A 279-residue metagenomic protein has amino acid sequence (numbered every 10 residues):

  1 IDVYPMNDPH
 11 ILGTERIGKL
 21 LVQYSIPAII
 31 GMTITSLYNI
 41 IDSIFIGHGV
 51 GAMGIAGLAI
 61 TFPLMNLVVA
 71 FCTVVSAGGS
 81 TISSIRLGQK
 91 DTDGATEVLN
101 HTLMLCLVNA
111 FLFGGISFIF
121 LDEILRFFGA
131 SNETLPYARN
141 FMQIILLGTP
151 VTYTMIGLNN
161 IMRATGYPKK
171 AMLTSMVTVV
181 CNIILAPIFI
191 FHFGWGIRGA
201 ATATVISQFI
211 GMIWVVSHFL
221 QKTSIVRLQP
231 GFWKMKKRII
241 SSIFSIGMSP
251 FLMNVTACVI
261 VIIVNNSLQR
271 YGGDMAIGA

Functional and structural regions predicted by a protein language model:
I1-S25, S83-P150, H192-G247: Short alpha-helical transmembrane segments in multi-pass integral membrane proteins
L12-G49, P63-G78, I82, L107-G114 (+4 more regions): N-terminal transmembrane alpha-helices
Q23-D42, I144, T178, S207-G211 (+3 more regions): Transmembrane helical elements of multi-pass membrane transporters/channels
L37-I40, G49-A52, R86-Q89, A164-T165 (+2 more regions): Helix-loop interface residues and adjacent transmembrane-helix termini in multi-pass membrane transporters, primarily
I46-N66, E133-Y137, I197-R198, I239-I246 (+1 more regions): Interfacial/gating helices of multi-pass transporter permease domains
I55-G115, T152-A171, V261-Q269, I277-A279: Small-residue-rich hydrophobic transmembrane alpha-helices
S76, I144-R163, A171-N182, A200-V215: Short runs within selected transmembrane alpha-helices of multi-pass transporters and secretion channels
S117, N160, A186, I190 (+2 more regions): Structural signal for membrane-spanning alpha-helices in multi-pass inner-membrane proteins, emphasizing helix cores
